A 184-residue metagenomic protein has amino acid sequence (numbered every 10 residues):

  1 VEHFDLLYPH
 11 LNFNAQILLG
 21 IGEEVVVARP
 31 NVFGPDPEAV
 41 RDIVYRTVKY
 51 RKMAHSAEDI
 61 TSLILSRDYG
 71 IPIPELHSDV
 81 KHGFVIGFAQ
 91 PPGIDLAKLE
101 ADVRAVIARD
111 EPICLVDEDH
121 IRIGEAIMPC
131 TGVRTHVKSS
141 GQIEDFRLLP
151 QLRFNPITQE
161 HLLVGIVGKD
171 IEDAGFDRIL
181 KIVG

Functional and structural regions predicted by a protein language model:
E2-Y50: Replace "adjacent to P-loop NTPase cores in ATP/GTP-dependent enzymes" with "adjacent to NTP-binding cores
P37, Y45-G184: Active-/binding-site microenvironments in catalytic and ligand-binding cores
